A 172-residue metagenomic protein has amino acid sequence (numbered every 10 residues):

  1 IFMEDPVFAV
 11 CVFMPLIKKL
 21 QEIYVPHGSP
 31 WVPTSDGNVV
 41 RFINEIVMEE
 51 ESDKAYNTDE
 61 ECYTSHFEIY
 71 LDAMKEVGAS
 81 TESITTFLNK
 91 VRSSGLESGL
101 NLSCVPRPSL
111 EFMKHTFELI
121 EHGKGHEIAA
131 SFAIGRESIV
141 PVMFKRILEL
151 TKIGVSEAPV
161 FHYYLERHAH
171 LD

Functional and structural regions predicted by a protein language model:
I1, K18-N44, E149-A158: Helix-loop segments that flank and shape redox-cofactor active sites
F2, A9, S35-F42, C62 (+3 more regions): Secondary-structure capping and boundary motifs in well-ordered enzyme cores
F2-L20: N-terminal low-complexity or amphipathic/hydrophobic leaders
R41-H162: Active-site-proximal alpha-helical scaffolds that flank and shape metal-associated catalytic sites
H162-D172: Long amphipathic all-alpha helical oligomerization modules
